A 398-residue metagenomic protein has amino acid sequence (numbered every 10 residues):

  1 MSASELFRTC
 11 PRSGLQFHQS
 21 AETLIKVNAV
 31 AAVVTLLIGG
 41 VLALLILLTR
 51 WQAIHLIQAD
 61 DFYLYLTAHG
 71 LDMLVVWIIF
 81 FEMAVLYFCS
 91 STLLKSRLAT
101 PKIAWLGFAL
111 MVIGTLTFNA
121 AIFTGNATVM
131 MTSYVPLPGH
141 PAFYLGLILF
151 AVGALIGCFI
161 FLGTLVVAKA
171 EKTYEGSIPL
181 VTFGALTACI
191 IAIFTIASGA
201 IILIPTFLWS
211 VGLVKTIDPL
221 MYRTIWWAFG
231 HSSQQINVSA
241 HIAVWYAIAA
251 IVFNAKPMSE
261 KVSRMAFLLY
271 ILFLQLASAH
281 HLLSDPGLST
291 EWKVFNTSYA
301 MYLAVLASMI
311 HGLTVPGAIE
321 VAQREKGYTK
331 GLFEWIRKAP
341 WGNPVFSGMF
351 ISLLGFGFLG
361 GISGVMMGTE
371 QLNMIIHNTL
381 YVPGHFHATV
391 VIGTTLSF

Functional and structural regions predicted by a protein language model:
S2-F398: Membrane-embedded and interfacial regions of multi-pass energy-transducing membrane proteins
